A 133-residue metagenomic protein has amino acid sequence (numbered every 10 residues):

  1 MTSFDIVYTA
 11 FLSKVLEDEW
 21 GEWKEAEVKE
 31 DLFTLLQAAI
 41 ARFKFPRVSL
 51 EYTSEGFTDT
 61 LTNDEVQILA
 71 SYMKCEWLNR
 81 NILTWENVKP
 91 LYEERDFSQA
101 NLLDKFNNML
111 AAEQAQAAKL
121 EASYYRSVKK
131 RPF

Functional and structural regions predicted by a protein language model:
M1-L61, K119-F133: Conserved short "hinge" loops at termini or chain/domain junctions
T2, I6, W23, E27-T34 (+6 more regions): Alpha-helix boundary/N-cap detector
E17, L83, Q114-A117: N-terminal processing/targeting junctions
D31-E94, A100: Divalent metal-cofactor coordination and adjacent catalytic microenvironments
E93-K129: Amphipathic alpha-helical binding modules
